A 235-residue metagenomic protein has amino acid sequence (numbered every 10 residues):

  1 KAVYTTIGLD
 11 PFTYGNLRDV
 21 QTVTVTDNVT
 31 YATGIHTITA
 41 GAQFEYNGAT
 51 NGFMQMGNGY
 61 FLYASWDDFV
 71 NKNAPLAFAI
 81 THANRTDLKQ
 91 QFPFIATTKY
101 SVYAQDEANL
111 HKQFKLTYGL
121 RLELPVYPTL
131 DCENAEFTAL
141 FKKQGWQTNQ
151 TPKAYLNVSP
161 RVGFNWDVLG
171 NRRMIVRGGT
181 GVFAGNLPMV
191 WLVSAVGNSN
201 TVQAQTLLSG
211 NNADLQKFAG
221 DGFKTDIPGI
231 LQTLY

Functional and structural regions predicted by a protein language model:
K1-Q105, K142-K143: Replace "related TpsB outer-membrane translocases also match" with "some related outer-membrane beta-barrels such as
T24-T26, S101-E107, T117, S159-R161 (+1 more regions): Membrane-embedded beta-strand positions in outer-membrane beta-barrel channels/transporters
T30-T33, F44, A104, A108-L110 (+3 more regions): Residue-level signature of outer-membrane beta-barrel architecture
H36-I38, F114-L116, R172-M174: Repeated loop/turn-to-beta-strand initiation elements of outer-membrane beta-barrel proteins
A40-Y46, Y118-L124, G178-V182: Transmembrane beta-barrel strands of outer-membrane/channel proteins
A104-E133, Y235: A generic structured-segment signal
D131-S159, G163-Y235: Solvent-exposed loop/turn elements at secondary-structure boundaries
